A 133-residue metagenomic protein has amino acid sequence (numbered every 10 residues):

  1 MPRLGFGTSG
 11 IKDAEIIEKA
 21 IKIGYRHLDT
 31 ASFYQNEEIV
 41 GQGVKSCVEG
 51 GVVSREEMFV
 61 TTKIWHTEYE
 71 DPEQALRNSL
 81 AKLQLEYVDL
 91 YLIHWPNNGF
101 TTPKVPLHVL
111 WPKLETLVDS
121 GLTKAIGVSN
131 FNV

Functional and structural regions predicted by a protein language model:
M1-M58, H108-V109, K113-D119: N-terminal binding-site loop/beta-alpha segment at the start of enzyme catalytic domains that lines or forms
P2-K12, T61-D71, G99-V105: Active-site mouth loops of central-metabolism enzymes
F6, T30, T62, L90-I93 (+1 more regions): Conserved beta-strand positions
Y25-L28, I64, G99, K124: Residue-level detector of alpha-helix boundaries and kinks
F33, W65, N132: Catalytic metal-binding/acid-base residues of hydrolase active sites
S54-E68, L90-P96: A short, structured active-site edge motif that brings together acidic residues
E70-V133: Glycine/proline-rich, positively charged, aromatic-decorated active-site loop/lid region on the catalytic face
